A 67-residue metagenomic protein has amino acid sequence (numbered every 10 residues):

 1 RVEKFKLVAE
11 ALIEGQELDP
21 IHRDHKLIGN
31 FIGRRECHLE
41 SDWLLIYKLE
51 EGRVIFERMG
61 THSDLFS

Functional and structural regions predicted by a protein language model:
R1-S41, L49-I55, H62-S67: Basic, Lys/Arg-enriched alpha-helical interface segments
